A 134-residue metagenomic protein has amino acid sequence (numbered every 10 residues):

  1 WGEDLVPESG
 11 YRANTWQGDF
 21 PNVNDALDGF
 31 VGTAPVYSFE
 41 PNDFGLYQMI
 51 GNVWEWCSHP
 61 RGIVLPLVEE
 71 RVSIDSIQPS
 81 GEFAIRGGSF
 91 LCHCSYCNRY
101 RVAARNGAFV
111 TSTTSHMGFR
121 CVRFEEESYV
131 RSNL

Functional and structural regions predicted by a protein language model:
W1-V102, V110, R131-N133: Functional-site microenvironments in short loops/helix caps that host divalent-cation chemistry
G107-F109, R120: Pseudouridine synthases involved in rRNA/tRNA modification
S115-V130: Short, structured beta-strand segments at or near domain termini in extracellular proteins/domains
